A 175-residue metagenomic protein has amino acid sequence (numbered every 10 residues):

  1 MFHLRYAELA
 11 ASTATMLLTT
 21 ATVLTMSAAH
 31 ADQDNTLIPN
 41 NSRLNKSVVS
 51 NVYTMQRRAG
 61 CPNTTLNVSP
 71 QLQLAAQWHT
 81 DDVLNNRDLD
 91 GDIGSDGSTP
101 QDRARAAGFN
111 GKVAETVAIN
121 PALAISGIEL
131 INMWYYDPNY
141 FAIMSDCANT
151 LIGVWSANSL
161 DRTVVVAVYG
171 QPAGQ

Functional and structural regions predicted by a protein language model:
F2-A14: Bacterial N-terminal signal peptides that target proteins for export
S12-L24: Bacterial N-terminal signal peptides
M26-A31: Sec/Tat signal peptide C-region and signal peptidase I cleavage site
D32-R103: Short, well-ordered surface patches within globular domains
T99-G174: A well-ordered secondary-structure block
